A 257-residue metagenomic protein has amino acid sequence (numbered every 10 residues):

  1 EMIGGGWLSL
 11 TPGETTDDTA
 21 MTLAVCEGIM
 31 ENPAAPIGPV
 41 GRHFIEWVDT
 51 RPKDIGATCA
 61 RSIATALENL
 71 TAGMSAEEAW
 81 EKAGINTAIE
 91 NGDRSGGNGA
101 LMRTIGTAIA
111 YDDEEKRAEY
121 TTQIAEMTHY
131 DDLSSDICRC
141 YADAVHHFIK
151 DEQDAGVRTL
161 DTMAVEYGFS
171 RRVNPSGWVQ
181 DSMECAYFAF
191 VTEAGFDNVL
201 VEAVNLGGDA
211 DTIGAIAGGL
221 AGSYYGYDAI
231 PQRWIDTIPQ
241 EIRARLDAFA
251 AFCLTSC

Functional and structural regions predicted by a protein language model:
E1-C257: Structured, active/binding-site neighborhoods that engage oxygen-rich ligands
